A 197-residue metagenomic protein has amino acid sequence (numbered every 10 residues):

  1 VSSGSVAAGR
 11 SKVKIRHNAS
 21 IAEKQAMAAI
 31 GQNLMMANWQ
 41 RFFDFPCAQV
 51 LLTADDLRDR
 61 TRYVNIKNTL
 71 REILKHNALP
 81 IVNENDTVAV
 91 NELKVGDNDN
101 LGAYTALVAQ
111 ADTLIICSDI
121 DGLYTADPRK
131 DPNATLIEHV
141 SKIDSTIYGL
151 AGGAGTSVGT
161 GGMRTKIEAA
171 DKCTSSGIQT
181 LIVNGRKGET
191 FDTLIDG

Functional and structural regions predicted by a protein language model:
V1-Q179, G185-R186: Nucleotide/pyrophosphate-binding catalytic subdomain
E189-G197: Active-site loop ensemble at the mouth of alpha/beta enzyme cores that anchors a bound cofactor
